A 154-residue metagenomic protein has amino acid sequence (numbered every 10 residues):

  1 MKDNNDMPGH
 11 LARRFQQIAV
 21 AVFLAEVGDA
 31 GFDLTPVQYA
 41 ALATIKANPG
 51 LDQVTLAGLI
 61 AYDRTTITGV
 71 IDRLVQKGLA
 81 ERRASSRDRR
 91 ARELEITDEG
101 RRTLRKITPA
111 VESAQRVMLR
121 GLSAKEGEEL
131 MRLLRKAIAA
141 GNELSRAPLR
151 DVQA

Functional and structural regions predicted by a protein language model:
M1, K125-A154: C-terminal regulatory/oligomerization modules of transcriptional regulators
M1-D33, T44, A154: N-terminal leader segment of winged-helix/HTH proteins
D6, H10, A40, S113-V117: Positions in alpha-helical segments
Q16, V20, Q38, R64-I67 (+3 more regions): Alpha-helical structural signal
A21-T66, S145-L149: N-terminal helix-turn-helix DNA-binding core of bacterial DNA-binding proteins
G50, D72-A139: Charged, amphipathic alpha-helical coiled-coil/dimerization segments
